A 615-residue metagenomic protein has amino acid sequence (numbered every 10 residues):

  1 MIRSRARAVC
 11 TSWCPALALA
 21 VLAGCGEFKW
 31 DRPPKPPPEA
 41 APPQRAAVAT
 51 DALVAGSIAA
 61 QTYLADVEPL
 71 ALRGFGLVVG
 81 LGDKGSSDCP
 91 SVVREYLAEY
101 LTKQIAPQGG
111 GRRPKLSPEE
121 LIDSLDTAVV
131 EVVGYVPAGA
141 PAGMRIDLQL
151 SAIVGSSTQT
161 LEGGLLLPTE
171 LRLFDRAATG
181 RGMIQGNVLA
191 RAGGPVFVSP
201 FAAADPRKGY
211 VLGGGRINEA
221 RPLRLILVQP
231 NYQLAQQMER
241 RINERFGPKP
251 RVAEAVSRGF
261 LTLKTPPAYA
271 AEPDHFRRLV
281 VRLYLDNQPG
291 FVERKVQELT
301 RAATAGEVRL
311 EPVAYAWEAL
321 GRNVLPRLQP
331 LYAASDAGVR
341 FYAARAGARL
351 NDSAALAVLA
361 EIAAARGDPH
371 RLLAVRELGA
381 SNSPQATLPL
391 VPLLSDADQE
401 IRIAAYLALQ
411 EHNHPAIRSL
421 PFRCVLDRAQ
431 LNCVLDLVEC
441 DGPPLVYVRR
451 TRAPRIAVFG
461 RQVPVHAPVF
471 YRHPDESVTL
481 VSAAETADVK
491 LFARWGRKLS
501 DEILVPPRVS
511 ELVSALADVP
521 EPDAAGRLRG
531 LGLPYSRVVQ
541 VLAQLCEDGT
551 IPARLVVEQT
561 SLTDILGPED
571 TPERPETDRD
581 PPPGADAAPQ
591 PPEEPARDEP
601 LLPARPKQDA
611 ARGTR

Functional and structural regions predicted by a protein language model:
I2-C14: Bacterial N-terminal signal peptides that target proteins for export
V21-G24: C-terminal motif of bacterial Sec signal peptides marking the signal peptidase cleavage site
G26-R73, V79-E298, T304-R309, L320 (+4 more regions): Beta-strand/loop-dominated core regions that host nucleotide or nucleotide-derived cofactor-binding catalytic loops
R224-E244, P248, A337, A344-G347 (+3 more regions): Ordered, small/hydrophobic-rich secondary-structure cores
T265, Y332, R345, A363 (+4 more regions): Active-site proximal loops enriched in glycine and acidic residues that flank catalytic Cys/His/Asp and coordinate
G290-R301, R322-A333, D352-A364, S383-S395 (+1 more regions): Amphipathic alpha-helical scaffolding segments comprising HEAT/armadillo-like alpha-solenoid repeats
G306, S335-D336, R366-G367, A397-D398: Short inter-helical turns and helix N-cap capping residues of alpha-solenoid HEAT/ARM repeat scaffolds
L310-L320, P330, R340-D352, E361 (+3 more regions): Structural detector for internal amphipathic alpha-helices that build alpha-solenoid repeat scaffolds
